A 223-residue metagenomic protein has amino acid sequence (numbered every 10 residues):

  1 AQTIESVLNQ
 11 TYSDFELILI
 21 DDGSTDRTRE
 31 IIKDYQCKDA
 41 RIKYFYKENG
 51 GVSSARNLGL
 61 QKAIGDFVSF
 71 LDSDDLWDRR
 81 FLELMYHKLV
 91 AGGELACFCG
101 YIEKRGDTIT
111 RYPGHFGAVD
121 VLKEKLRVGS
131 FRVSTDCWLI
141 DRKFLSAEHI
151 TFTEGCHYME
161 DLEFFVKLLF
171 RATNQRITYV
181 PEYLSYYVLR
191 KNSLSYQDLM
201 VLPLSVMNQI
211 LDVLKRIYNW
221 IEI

Functional and structural regions predicted by a protein language model:
A1-N208: Nucleotide-sugar donor-binding/catalytic module of glycosyltransferases that assemble extracellular/cell-envelope
S193, L204-I223: C-terminal, non-catalytic tails of nucleotide-sugar-dependent glycosyltransferases
